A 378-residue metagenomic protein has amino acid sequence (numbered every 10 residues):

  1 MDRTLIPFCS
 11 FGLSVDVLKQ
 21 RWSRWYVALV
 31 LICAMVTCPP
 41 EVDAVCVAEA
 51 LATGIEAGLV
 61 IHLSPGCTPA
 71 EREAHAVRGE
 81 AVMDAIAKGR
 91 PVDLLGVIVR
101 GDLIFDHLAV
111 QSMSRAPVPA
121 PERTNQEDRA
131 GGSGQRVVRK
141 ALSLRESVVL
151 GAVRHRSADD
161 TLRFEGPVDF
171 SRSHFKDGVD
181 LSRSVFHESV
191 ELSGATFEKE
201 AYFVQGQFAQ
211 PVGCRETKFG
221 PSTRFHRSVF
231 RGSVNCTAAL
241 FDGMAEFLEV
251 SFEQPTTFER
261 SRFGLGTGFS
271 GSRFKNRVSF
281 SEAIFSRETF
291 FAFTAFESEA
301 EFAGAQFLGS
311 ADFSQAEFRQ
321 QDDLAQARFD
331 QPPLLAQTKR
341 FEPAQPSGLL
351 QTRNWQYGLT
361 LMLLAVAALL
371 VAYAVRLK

Functional and structural regions predicted by a protein language model:
D2, D16-K19, K275, K378: Intrinsically disordered, low-complexity polyampholyte segments enriched for Lys and acidic residues
T4-F11, V17-V27: Bacterial N-terminal signal peptides that target proteins for export
V17-Q20, L349, A372: General helical secondary-structure elements
Y26-T37: Bacterial N-terminal signal peptides
P39-G358, L364: N-terminal leader/targeting and pre-domain segments
A365-R376: Alpha-helical transmembrane segments
